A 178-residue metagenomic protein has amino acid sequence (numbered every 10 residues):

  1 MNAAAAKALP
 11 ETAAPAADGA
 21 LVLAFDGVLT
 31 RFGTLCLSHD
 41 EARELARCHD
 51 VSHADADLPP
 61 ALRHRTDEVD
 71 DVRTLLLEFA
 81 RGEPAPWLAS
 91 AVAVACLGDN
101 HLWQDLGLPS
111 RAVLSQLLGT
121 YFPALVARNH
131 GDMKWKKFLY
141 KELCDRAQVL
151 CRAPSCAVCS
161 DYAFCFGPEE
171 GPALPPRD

Functional and structural regions predicted by a protein language model:
M1-L139: Hydrophobic, aromatic-lined core segments that form the binding pocket/scaffold for planar heteroaromatic ligands
Y121-D178: Cys/His-clustered metal-coordination modules, chiefly Zn-binding fingers
